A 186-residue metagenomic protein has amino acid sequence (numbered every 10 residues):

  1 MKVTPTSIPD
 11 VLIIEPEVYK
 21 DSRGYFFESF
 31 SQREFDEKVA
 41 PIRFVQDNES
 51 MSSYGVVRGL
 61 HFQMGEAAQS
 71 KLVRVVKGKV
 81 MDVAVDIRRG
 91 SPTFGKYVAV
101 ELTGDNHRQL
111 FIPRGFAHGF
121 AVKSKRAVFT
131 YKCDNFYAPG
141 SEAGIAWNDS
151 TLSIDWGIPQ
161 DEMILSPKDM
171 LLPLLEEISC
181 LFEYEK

Functional and structural regions predicted by a protein language model:
M1-R108, S124-R126, C133-K186: Non-catalytic, conserved peripheral segments adjacent to functional cores
L110, H118-K123: Short beta-strand His + acidic residue motifs that chelate non-heme Fe in jelly-roll/DSBH and cupin folds
